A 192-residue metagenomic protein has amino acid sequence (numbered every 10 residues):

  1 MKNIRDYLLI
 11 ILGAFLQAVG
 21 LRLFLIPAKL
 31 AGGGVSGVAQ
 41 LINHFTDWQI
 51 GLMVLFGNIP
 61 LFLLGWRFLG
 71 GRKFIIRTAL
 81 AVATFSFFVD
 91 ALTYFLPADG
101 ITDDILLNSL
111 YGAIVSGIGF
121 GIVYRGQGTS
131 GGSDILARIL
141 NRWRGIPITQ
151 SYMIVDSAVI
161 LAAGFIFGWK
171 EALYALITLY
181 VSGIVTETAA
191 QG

Functional and structural regions predicted by a protein language model:
M1-G192: Core subunits and conserved enzymes of cellular information-processing and envelope-translocation systems across
